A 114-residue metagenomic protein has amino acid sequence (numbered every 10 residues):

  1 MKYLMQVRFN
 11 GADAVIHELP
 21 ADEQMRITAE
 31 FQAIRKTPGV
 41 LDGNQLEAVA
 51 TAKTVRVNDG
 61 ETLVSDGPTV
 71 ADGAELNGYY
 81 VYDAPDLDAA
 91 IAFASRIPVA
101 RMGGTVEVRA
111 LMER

Functional and structural regions predicted by a protein language model:
M1-R114: Conserved, structured core segments of small domains
